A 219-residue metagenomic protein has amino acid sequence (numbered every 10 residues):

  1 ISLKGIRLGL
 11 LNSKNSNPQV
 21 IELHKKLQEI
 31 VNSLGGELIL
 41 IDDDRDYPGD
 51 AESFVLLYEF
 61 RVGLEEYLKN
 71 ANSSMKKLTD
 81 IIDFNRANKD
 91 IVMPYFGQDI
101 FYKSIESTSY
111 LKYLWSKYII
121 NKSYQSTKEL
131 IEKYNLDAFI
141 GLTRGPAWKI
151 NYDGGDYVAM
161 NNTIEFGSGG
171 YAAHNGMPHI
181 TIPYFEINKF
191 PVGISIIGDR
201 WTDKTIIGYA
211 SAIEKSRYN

Functional and structural regions predicted by a protein language model:
I1-A71: Gly/Ser-rich, acidic/histidine-flanked active-site/gating loops
I1-G9, K14, K25, E29-N32 (+2 more regions): Structural helix-boundary/capping segments
S2-L11, Y58-K122, T181-P191: Short helix-loop capping/hinge segments that flank enzyme active sites or metal/cofactor-binding pockets
S16-Q19, D46-P48, A147-I150, N188-F190 (+1 more regions): Flexible loop/turn segments at secondary-structure boundaries
N70, R144-A147: Short glycine-rich anion-binding loops that position phosphate/pyrophosphate groups of nucleotides and phosphorylated
Y134-L136: Short, high-confidence coil segments that cap the C-terminus of an alpha-helix and link into the following beta-strand
W148-G169: Short, surface-exposed loop/helix-turn segments at secondary-structure junctions that function as lids/hinges flanking
